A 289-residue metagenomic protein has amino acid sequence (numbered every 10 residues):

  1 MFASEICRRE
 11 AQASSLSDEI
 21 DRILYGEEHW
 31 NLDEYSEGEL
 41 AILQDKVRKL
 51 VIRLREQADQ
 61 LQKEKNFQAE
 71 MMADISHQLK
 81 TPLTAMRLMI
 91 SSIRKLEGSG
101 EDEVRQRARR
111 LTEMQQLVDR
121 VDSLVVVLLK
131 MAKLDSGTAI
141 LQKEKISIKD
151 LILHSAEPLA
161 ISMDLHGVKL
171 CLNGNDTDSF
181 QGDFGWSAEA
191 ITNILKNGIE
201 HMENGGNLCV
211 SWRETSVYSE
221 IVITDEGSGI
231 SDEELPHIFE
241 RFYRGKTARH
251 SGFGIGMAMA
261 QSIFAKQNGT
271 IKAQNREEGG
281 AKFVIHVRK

Functional and structural regions predicted by a protein language model:
D59, E113-V121: Short alpha-helical segment of the dimerization/phosphotransfer core of two-component systems
Q142-K145, D164, K169-S179: Conserved catalytic submotifs in the C-terminal HATPase_c
G198-I199: Short helix-loop "hinge" at the ATP-lid/N-box region of the Bergerat-fold HATPase_c
G205-V217: Short beta-strand/loop element within the Bergerat-fold HATPase_c
D225: Acidic ATP/Mg2+-coordinating residue in the GHKL
I230-Y243: Short conserved segment of the HATPase_c
G269-T270: Conserved glycine-rich
